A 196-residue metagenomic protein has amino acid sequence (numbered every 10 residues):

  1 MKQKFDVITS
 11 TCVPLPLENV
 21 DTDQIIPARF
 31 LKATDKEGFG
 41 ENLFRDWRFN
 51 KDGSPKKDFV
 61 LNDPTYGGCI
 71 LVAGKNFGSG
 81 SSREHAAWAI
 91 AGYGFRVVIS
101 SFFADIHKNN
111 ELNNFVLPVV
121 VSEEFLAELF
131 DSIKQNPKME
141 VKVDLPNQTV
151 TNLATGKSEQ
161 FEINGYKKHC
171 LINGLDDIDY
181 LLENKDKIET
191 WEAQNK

Functional and structural regions predicted by a protein language model:
M1-G74, G78-K196: Cytosolic catalytic domains that perform sulfur/thiol-centered chemistry
